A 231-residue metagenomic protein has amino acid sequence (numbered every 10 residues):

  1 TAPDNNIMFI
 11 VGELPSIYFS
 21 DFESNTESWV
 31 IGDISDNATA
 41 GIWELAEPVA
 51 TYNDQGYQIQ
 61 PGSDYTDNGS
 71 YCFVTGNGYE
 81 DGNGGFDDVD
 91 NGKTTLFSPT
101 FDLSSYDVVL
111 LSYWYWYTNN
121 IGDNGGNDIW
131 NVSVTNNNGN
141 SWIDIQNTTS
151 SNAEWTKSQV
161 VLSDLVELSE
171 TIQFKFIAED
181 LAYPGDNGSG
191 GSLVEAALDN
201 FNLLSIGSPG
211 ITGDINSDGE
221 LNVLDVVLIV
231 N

Functional and structural regions predicted by a protein language model:
A2-G12: Extracellular fibronectin type III
V11-I17, S205-G207: Extracellular interdomain linker/stem segments of modular secreted and single-pass surface proteins
P15-G84, G125-N127: Extracellular glycan-recognition surfaces and repeat-rich motifs
F22, L96-N120, W130, E170-N187 (+1 more regions): Extracellular beta-strand-rich recognition modules
G82-Y106, T156-Q159, L198: Short beta-strands within extracellular/lumenal beta-sheet-rich domains
S133-N136: Conserved Ser/Thr-centered positions that define the repeating blades of beta-propeller domains
N147-S205: Terminal, low-complexity interaction segments
I215-N231: Alpha-helical segments with a strong preference for the paired helices of cellulosomal dockerin domains
